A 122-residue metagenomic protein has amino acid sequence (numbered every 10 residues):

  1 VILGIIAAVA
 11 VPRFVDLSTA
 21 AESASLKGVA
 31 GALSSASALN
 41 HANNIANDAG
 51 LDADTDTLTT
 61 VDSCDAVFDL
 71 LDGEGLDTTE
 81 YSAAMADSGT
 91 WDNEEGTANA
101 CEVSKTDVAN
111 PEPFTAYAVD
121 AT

Functional and structural regions predicted by a protein language model:
V1-S18: N-terminal single-pass transmembrane signal-anchor helix
L3, T19-A24, C64-G73: Short alpha-helical interface patches
V9-A10, K27, A86: Short secondary-structure boundary micro-motifs
T19-N47: Membrane-proximal N-terminal amphipathic helix
A38-T122: Periplasmic/extracellular, small/polar-rich flexible segments of pilin-like filament-forming proteins
